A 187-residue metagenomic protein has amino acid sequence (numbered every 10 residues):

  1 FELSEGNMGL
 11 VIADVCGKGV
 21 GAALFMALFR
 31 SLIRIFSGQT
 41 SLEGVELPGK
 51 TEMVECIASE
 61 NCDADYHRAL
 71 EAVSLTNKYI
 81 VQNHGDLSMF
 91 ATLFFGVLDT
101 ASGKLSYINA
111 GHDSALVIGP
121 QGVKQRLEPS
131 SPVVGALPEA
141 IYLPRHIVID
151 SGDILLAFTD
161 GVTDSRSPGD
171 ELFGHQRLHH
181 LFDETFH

Functional and structural regions predicted by a protein language model:
F1-C16, V20-H187: Conserved subregion of the PPM/PP2C metallophosphatase catalytic domain
